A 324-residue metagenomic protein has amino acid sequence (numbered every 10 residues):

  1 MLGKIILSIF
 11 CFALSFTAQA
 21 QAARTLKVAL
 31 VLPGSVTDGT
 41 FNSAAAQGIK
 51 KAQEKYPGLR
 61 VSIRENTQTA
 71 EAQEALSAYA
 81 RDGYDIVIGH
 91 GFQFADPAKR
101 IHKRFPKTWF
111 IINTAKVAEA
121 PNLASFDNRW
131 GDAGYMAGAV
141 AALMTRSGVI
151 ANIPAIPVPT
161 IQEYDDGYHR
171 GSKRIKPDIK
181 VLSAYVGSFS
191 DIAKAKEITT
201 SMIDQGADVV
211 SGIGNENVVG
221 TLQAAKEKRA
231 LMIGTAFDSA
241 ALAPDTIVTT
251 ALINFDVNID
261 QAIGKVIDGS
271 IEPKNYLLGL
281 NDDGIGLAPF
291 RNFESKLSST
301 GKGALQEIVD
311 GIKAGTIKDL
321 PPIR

Functional and structural regions predicted by a protein language model:
K4-S15: Bacterial N-terminal signal peptides
V28-A52, S62-E71, F92, P157-E163: Extracytoplasmic "Venus flytrap"
I49, M136-I179, S183, N275-L297: An alpha-beta-alpha
Y56-N66, K176-F189: Short beta-strand elements in bilobed, periplasmic/extracellular small-molecule ligand-binding domains
Y84-G91, I111-N113, G206-N215, G234-T235: Periplasmic-binding protein-like
K103-N128, A236-T246: Flexible loop/hinge segments that line or gate small-molecule binding clefts
A118-V140, N152-P157, P244-V257: Short beta-strand elements at the ligand-binding edges of bilobed clamshell
I267-R324: Hinge/cleft segment of the Venus flytrap/periplasmic-binding protein
